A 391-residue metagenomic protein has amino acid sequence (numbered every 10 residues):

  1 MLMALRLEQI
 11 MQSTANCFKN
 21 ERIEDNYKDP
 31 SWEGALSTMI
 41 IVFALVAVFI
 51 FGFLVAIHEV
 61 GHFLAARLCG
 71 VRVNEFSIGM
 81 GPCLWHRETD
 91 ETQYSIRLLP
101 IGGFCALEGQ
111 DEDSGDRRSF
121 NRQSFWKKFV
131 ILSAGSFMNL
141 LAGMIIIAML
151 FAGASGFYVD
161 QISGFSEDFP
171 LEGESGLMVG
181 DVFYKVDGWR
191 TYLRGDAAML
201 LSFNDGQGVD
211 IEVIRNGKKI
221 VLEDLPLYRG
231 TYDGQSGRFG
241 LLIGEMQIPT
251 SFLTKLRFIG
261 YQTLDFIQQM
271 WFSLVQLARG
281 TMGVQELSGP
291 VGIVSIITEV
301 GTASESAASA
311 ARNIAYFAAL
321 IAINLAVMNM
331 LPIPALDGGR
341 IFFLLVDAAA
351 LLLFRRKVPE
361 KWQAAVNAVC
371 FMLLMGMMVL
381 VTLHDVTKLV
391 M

Functional and structural regions predicted by a protein language model:
S31, S119, Q123, S166 (+3 more regions): Functional transmembrane alpha-helices
M39, F43-A47, S124-L132, N313-F317: Residue-level signature of transmembrane alpha-helical entry/exit and packing/kink sites in multi-pass membrane
V42-D116, M328-L336, I341-A349: Small-residue-rich helix-interface/hinge motifs
F51-V55, A106, N139, L320-M330 (+1 more regions): Alpha-helical transmembrane segments of multi-pass membrane proteins
L68, T92-S95, L99-G164, N367-C370: Internal alpha-helical transmembrane segments
E172-G195, T263: Conserved PDZ fold ligand-binding element
M178, Y184, M199-S236: PDZ-domain C-terminal substructure recognizer with occasional recognition of PDZ-binding tails
